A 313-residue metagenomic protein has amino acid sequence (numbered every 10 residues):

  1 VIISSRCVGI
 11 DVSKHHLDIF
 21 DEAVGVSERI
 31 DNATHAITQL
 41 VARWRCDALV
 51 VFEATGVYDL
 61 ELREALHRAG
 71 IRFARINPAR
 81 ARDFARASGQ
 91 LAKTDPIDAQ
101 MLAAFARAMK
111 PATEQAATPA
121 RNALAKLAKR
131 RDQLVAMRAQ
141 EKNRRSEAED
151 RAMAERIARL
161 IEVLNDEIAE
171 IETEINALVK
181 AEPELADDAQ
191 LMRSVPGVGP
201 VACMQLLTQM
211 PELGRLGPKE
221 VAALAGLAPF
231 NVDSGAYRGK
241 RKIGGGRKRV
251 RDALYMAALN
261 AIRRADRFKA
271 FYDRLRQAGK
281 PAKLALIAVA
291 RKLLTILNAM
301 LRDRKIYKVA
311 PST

Functional and structural regions predicted by a protein language model:
I2-E22, L102, L134, M204-Q205: Gly/Thr-rich phosphate-binding beta-strand-loop-beta motif of the actin/hexokinase/Hsp70
I3, H67, A74-S194, M204: Long, charge-rich intrinsically disordered scaffolds of nucleic-acid metabolism proteins
K14, G56, R80, T208: Short, glycine/acidic-enriched loop or turn micro-motifs at the edges of active sites
V24-L49: Nucleic-acid-processing active sites and adjacent nucleic-acid-binding tracks, predominantly divalent metal-dependent
A48-Y58: Short glycine-rich phosphate-binding loop at a beta-alpha junction
P200, Q205-A278, A282, V309: Phosphate-backbone recognition surface of nucleic-acid-processing proteins
Q277-T313: Basic, amphipathic alpha-helical segments enriched in Lys/Arg and hydrophobic/aromatic residues
